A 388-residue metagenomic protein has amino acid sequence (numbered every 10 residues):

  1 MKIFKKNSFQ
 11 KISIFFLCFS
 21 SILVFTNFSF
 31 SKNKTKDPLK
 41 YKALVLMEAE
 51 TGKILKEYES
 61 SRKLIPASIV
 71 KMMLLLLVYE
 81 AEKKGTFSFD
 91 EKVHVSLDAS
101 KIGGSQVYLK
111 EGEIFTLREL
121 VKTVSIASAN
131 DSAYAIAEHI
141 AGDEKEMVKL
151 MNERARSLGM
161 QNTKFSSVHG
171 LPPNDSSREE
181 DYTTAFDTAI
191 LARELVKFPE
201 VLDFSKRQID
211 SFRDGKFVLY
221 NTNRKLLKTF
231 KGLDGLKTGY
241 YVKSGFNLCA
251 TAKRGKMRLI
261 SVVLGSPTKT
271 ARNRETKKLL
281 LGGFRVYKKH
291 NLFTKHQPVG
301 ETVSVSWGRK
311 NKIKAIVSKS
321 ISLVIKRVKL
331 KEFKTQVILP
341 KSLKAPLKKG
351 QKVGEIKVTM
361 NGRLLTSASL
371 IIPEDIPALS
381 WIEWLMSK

Functional and structural regions predicted by a protein language model:
I3, G142, S157, R285-K289: A structural signal for alpha-helix termini and helix-coil/disorder junctions
I3-F16: Bacterial N-terminal signal peptides that target proteins for export
K11-I12, M72, R254: Hydrophobic alpha-helical segments, especially transmembrane helices and their immediate juxtamembrane helical caps
F15-V24: Bacterial N-terminal signal peptides
F28-I190, L195-P199: Active-site-adjacent loops and short helices of periplasmic peptidoglycan-processing enzymes
S176-K388: Domain-terminus/edge residues, biased toward the C-terminal soluble/receptor-binding domains of extracytoplasmic
